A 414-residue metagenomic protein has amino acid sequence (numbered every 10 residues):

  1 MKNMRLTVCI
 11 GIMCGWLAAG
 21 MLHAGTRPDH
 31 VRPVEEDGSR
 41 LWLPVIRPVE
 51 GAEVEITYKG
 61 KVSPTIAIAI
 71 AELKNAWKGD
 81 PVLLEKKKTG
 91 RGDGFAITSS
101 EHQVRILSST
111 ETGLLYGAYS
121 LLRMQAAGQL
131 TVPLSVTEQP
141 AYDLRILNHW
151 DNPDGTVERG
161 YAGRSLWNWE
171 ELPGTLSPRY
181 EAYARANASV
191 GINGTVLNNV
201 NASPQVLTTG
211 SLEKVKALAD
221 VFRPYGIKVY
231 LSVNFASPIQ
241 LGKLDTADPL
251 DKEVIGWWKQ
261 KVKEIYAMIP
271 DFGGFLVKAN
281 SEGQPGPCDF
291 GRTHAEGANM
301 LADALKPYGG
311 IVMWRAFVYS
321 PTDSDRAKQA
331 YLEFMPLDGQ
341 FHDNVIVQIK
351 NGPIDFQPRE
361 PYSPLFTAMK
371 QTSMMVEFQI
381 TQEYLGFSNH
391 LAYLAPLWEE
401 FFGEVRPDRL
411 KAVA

Functional and structural regions predicted by a protein language model:
M1-G11: Bacterial N-terminal signal peptides that target proteins for export
C9-G20: Bacterial N-terminal signal peptides
A24-V104, S109-T112, T131-P133: Acidic, contiguous N-terminal accessory segments
G25, W77-T89, V132-E138, V277 (+4 more regions): A generic structural motif
G51-T57, P81, R145-L147, N193-T195 (+4 more regions): Hydrophobic beta-strand segments of well-ordered beta-sheets in folded domains
K61-P64, I106, P204-L207, Q284-D289: A generic structural signal for short coil/turn motifs at secondary-structure boundaries
A69-E72, G90-G94, S99-L276, K306 (+3 more regions): Feature activates predominantly on carbohydrate-active enzymes
K243-A414: Catalytic-core regions of glycoside hydrolase
